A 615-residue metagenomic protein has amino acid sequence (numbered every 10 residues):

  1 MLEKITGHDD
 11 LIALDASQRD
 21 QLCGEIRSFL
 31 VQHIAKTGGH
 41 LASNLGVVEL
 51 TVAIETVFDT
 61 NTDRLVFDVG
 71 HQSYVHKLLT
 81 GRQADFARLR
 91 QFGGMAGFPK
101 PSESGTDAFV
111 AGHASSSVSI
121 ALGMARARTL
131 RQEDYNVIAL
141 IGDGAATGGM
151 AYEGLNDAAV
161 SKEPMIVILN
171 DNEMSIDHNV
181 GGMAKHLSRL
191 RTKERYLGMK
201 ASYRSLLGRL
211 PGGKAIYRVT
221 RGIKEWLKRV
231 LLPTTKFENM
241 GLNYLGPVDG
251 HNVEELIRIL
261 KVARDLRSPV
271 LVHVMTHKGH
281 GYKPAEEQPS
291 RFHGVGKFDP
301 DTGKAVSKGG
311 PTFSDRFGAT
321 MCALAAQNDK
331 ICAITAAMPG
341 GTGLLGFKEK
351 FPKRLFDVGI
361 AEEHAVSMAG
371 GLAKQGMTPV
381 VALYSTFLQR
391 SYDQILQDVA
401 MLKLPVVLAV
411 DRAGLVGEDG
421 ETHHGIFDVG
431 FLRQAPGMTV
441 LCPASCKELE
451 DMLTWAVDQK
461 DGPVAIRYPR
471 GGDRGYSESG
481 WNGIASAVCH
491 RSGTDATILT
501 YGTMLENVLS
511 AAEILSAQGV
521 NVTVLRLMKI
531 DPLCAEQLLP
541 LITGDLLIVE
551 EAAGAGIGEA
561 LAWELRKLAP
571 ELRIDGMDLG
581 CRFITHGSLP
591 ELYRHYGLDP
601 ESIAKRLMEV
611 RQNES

Functional and structural regions predicted by a protein language model:
M1-T80, K236-R258, L266, V270-T276: N-terminal amphipathic, basic-rich helices that act as targeting or association modules
G7-I12, V31-G39, E103-F109, G241-G246 (+6 more regions): Glycine- and acidic
T37-G39, D63-V66, F109-V110, R131-G148 (+6 more regions): A short, small-residue-rich loop immediately preceding and capping a beta-strand
G38-N61, G112-M124, E153, M275-G281 (+1 more regions): Conserved phosphate/anionic-ligand binding catalytic regions in large, soluble enzymes, centered on
A53-N61, K77-A84, G181, E286-E287 (+2 more regions): Glycine-rich loop at the start of a catalytic domain that most often binds anionic cofactors/ligands
R88-S116, I120, L130-D134, V160-R291 (+8 more regions): Thiamine diphosphate
V137, I141-G154, G343, L355 (+3 more regions): Extended, hydrophobic alpha-helical segments in both membrane/secreted and soluble proteins
G294-D299, R433-S477: Helix-enriched interaction subdomains in cytosolic or periplasmic regions, typified by TIR/SEFIR signaling/NADase cores
